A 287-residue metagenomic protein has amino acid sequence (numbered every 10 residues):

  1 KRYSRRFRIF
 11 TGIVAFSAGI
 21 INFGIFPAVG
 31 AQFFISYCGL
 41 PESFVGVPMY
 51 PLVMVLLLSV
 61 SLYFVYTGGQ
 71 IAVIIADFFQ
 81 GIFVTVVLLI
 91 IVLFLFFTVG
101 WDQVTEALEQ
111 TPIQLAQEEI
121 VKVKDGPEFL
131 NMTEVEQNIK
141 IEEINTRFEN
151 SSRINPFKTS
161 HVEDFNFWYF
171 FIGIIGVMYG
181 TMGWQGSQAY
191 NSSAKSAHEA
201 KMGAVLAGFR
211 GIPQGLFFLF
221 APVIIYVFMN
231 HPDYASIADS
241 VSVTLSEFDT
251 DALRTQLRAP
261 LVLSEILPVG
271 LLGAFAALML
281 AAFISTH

Functional and structural regions predicted by a protein language model:
K1, S43-Y50, I82-G273: Loop-to-helix junctions at membrane interfaces in multi-pass transport proteins
K1-Y66, V121-N138, G173-G180, L280-H287: Helix-loop-helix module between adjacent transmembrane segments
R5, G69-Q70, F78, A197 (+1 more regions): Membrane-helix interface/capping residues of multi-pass secondary transporters
T11-I13, G68, A76-F78, V86-V87 (+2 more regions): Glycine-rich, histidine-containing beta strand-loop boundary motifs that form or position
A15-G19, L58-L62, Q80-V84, L88-L89 (+2 more regions): Residue-level recognition of pore/gate-forming positions within transmembrane alpha-helices of multi-pass
F26, G30, G69, W184-S187 (+5 more regions): Hydrophobic/aromatic residues in alpha-helical transmembrane segments
L58-S59, Y66-T67, Q185-G186, I212 (+1 more regions): Short hydrophobic "helix-edge" motifs at membrane interfaces and signal-peptide entry regions
